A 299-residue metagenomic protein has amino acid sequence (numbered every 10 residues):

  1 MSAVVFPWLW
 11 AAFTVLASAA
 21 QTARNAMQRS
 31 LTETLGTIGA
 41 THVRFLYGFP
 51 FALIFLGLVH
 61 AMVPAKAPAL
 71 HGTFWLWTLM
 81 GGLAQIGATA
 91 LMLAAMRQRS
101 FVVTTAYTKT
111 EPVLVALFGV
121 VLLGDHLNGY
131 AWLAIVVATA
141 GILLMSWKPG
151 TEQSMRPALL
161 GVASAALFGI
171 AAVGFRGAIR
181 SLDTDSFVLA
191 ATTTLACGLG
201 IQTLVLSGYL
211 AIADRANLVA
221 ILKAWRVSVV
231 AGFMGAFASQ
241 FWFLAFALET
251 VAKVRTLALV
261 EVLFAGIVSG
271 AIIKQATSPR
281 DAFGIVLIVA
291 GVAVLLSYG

Functional and structural regions predicted by a protein language model:
M1, A52, L117-V120, Y130-W147 (+1 more regions): Hydrophobic transmembrane alpha-helices of multi-pass small-molecule transport proteins
M1-M80, G87-Q98, K148-V162, A166 (+5 more regions): Membrane-interface interhelical linkers
L16, V43, Y107-T110, Y130-L133 (+3 more regions): Hydrophobic core positions of alpha-helical segments in small-molecule transporters and transporter systems
A20, Y47, A84-Q85, L91 (+10 more regions): Hydrophobic residues within membrane-embedded alpha-helical segments of Major Facilitator Superfamily
G39, V103, H126-A131, T193 (+2 more regions): Residue-level recognition of membrane-helix boundary sites in multi-pass small-molecule transporters
L46-I54, Y107-V121, V136, I201 (+5 more regions): Alpha-helical transmembrane segments of compact multi-pass small-molecule transporters, enriched in specific families
A52-V63, V115-Y130, L167-T184, M234-V251 (+1 more regions): Hydrophobic alpha-helical transmembrane segments in multi-pass integral membrane proteins
M92-Y130: Membrane-interface helix-loop-helix junctions at boundaries between adjacent transmembrane segments
